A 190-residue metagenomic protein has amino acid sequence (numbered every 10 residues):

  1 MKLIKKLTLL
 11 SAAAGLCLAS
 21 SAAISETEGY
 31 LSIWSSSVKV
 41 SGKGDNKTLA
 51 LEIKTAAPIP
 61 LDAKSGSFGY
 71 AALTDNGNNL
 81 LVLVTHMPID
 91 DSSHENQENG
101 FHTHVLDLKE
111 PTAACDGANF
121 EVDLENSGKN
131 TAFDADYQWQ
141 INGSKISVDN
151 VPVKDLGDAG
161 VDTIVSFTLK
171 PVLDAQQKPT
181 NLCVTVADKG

Functional and structural regions predicted by a protein language model:
M1-L9: Bacterial N-terminal signal peptides that target proteins for export
C17-S21: N-terminal signal peptide c-region/cleavage motif recognized by signal peptidases
A23-V40, A187: Short N-terminal segments immediately surrounding and downstream of signal-peptide cleavage
S32-K109: Surface-exposed, glycine/proline- and aromatic-rich loop segments on solvent-exposed faces across compartments
D45-L49, A113, S144-I146: Hydrophobic residues embedded in beta-strands of well-ordered beta-sheets
N78, D155-G190: Acidic/polar low-complexity flexible segments
L108-K129: Membrane-proximal helix-loop-helix units in multi-pass membrane proteins
D123-G157: Acidic, glycine-rich flexible loop segments
